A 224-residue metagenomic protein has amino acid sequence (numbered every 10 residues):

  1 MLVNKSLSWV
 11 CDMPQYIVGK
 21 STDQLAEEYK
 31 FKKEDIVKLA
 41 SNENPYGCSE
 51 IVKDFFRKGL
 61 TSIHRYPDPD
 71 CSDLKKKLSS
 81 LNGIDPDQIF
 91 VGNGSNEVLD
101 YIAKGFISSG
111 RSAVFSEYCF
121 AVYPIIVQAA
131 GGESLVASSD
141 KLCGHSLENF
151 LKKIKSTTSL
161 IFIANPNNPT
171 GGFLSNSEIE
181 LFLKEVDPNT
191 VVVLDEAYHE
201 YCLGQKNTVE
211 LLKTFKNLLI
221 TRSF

Functional and structural regions predicted by a protein language model:
L2-N96, Y101: N-terminal small-domain helix-loop-helix segment of the aminotransferase-like
E34-D35, D85-I89, S109-S112, T157 (+3 more regions): Short acidic capping loops at alpha-helix termini that bridge into adjacent secondary structure
K38-A40, V136-S138, L160-P166, V192-E196: Short beta-strands and strand-loop turn motifs
N42-N44, S95-N96, F120, N165-P169 (+1 more regions): Short glycine-rich anion-binding loops that position phosphate/pyrophosphate groups of nucleotides and phosphorylated
L78, I126-V127, V186: Short hydrophobic alpha-helical segments of the AMP-binding
G94, D100, E117-Y118, G171 (+1 more regions): Short N-terminal helix/helix-N-cap motif within the alpha/beta-hydrolase-1
G105-I163: PLP-dependent aminotransferase-like
H145-T157, P169-F224: Active-site pre-lysine segment of PLP-dependent enzymes
